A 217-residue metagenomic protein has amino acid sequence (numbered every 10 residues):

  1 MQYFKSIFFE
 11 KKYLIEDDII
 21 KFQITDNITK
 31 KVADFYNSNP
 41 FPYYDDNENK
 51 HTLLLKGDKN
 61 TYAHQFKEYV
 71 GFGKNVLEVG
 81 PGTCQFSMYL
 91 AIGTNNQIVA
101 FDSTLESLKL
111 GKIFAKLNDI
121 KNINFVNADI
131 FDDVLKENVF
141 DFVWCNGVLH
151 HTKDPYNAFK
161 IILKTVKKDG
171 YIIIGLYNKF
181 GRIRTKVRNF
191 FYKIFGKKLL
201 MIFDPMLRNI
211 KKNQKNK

Functional and structural regions predicted by a protein language model:
M1-P42: N-terminal auxiliary segments of SAM/dcSAM-dependent transferases
E48-G73: Conserved alpha-helix/loop element of class I SAM-dependent methyltransferases that forms part of the SAM/SAH-binding
T83-T94: Conserved SAM-binding loop of SAM-dependent methyltransferases across substrates and taxa, primarily the Class I
T104: Conserved SAM/SAH-binding beta-strand->alpha-helix loop
D119-F131: Conserved SAM-binding strand-loop segment of SAM-dependent methyltransferases
V134-F142: A short acidic, Gly/Pro-enriched loop at the edge of an enzyme's catalytic core that lines a small-molecule cofactor
Y156-K168: A short glycine-rich, Lys/Arg-flanked "PGG" loop and its adjoining helix->strand segment in the class I
Y171-M206: Conserved class I S-adenosyl-L-methionine
